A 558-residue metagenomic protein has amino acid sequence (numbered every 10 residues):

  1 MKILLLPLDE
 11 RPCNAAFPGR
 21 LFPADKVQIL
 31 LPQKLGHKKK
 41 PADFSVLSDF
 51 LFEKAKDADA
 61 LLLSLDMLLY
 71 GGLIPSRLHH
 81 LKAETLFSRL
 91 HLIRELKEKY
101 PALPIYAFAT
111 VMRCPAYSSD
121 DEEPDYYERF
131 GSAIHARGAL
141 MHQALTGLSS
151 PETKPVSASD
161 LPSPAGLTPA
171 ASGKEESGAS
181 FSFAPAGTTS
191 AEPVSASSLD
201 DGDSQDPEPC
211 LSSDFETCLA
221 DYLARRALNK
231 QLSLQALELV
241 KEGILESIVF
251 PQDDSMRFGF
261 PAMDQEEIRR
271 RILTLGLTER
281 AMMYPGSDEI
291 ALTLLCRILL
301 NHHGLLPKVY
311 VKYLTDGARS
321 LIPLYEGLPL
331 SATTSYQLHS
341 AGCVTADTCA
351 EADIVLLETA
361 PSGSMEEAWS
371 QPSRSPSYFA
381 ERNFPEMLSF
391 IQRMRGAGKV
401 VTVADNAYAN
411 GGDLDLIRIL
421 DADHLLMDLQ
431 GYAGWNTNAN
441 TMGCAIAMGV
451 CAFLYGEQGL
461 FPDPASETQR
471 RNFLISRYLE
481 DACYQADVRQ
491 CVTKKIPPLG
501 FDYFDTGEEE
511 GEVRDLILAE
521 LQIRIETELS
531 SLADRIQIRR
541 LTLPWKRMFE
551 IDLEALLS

Functional and structural regions predicted by a protein language model:
M1-T168, G173, G178-S558: An N-terminal assembly and electron-transfer interface module characteristic of large anaerobic redox and radical
